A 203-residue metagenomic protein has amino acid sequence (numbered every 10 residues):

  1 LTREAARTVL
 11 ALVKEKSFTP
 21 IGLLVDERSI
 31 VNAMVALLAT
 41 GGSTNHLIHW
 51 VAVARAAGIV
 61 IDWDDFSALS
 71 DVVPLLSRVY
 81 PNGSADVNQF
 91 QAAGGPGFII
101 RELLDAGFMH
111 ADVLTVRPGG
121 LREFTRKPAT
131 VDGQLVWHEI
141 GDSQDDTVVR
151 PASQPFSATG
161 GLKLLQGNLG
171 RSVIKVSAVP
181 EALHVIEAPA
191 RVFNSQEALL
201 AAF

Functional and structural regions predicted by a protein language model:
L1-F203: Catalytic or ion-coupling anion/metal-binding cores of large enzyme and transporter domains
